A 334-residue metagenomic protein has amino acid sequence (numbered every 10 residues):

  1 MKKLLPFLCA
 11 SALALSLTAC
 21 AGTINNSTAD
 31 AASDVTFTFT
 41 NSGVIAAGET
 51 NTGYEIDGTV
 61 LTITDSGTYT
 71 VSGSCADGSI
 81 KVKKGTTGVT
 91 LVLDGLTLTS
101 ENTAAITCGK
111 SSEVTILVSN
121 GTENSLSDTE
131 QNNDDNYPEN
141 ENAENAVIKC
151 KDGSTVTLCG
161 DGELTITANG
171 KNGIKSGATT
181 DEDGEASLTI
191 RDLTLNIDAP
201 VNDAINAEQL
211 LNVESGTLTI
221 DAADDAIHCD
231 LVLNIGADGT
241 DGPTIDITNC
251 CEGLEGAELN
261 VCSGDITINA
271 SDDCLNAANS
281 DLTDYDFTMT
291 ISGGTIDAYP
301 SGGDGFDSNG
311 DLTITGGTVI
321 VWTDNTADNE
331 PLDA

Functional and structural regions predicted by a protein language model:
K2-K3: Hydrophobic alpha-helical transmembrane segments of integral membrane proteins, especially lipid-exposed positions
P6-L15, C20-A334: A composition-driven surface/loop motif
